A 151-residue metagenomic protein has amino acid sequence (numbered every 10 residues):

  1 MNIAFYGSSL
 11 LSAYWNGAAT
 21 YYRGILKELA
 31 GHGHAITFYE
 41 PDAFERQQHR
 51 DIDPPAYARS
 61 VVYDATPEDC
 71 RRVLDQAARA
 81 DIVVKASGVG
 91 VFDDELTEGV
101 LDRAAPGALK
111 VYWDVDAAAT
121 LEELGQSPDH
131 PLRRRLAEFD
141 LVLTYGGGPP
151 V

Functional and structural regions predicted by a protein language model:
S9-Y21, G88-F92: A short, glycine/small-residue-rich beta-strand->loop->alpha-helix junction that serves as a flexible
R23-K27, H32, T37-V151: Extended catalytic core of nucleotide-activated donor transferases of GT-like folds
